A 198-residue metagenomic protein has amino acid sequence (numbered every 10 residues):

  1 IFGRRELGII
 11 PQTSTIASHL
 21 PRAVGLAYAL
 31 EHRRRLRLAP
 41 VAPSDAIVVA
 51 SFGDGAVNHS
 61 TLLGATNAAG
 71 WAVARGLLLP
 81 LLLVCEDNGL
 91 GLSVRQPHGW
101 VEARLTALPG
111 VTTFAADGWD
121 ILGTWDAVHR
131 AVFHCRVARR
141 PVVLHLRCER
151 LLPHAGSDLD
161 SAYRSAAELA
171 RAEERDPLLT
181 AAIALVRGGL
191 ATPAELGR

Functional and structural regions predicted by a protein language model:
I1-L81, G91-G110: Cofactor-binding active-site loop characterized by glycine-rich and histidine/acidic residues
Y28-E31, W71-A74, G110, F133-V137 (+1 more regions): Generic secondary-structure signature for well-ordered alpha-helical cores
P40, S44, P97-R130, E173-G197: Conserved thiamine diphosphate
G53, N88, G118-W119: Short strand-loop junctions, especially beta-strand C-caps/beta-turns that link beta-sheets to coils or alpha-helices
V57-H59, G89-S93, L122-T124, R150-H154: Flexible loop/turn segments at secondary-structure boundaries
A65-A69, D126-F133: Glycine-rich, charged/polar anion/phosphate-binding loops that engage phosphate groups from diverse ligands
L82-C85, F114-D117, V143-R147: Short, conserved beta-strand edge motifs with alternating hydrophobic and charged residues
H134-R198: Glycine/aspartate-rich loop-and-adjacent alpha/beta segment that forms the canonical ThDP
